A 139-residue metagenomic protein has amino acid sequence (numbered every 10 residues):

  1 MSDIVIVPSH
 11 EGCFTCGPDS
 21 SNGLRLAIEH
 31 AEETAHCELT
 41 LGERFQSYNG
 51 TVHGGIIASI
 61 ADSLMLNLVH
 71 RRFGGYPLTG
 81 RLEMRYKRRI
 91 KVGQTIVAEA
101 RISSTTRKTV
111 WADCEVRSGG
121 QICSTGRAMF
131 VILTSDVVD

Functional and structural regions predicted by a protein language model:
M1-I6, I90-V92, I102-D139: HotDog/MaoC-like acyl-thioester-processing domains
M1-R44: Non-catalytic linker/capping segments at the edges of enzyme domains
L24, E33-A35, L78-G80, I96 (+2 more regions): Hydrophobic core residues within well-ordered beta-strands of beta-rich domains
A27, T51-G54, A58-S59, V97 (+1 more regions): Short, electropositive, low-hydrophobicity segments enriched in small/polar residues
H36-I60: A conserved, well-ordered hydrophobic junction motif at loop->secondary-structure transitions
E38-T40, E83-R85, E99-R101, E115 (+1 more regions): Residue-level recognition of well-ordered beta-strand positions that form the cores of beta-sheet-rich folds across
L64-V97: Hydrophobic beta-strand-centered segment that forms part of the acyl-chain substrate-binding groove
